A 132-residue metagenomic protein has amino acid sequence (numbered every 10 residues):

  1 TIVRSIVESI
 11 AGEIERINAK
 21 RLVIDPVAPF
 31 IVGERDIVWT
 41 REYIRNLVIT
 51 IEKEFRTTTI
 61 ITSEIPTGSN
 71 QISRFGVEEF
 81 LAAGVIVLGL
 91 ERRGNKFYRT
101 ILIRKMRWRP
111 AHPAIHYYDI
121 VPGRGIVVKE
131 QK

Functional and structural regions predicted by a protein language model:
T1-V32: Conserved inter-motif catalytic segment of the P-loop NTP-binding fold
I10-A11, E34, W39-P66: Substrate-engagement module of ASCE P-loop NTPases
E15-I17, E91-K132: Conserved P-loop NTPase
K20, I37-R41, G68-F75: Conserved phosphate/pyrophosphate-binding and hydrolysis machinery centered on Walker-type P-loop NTPases, extending
D25, A82, I103: Conserved RecA-like P-loop NTPase ATPase core
A28-F30, I65-S69, E91-G94, R107-R109: Conserved nucleotide-binding/hydrolysis micro-motifs of P-loop NTPases
F55-T57, L81-G84, F97, I115: Short glycine-/polar-rich loops that comprise or flank the Walker A/P-loop and associated switch/sensor motifs
R74-V87: A short helix-turn-beta junction within AAA+ P-loop NTPase domains corresponding to the substrate/partner-engaging
